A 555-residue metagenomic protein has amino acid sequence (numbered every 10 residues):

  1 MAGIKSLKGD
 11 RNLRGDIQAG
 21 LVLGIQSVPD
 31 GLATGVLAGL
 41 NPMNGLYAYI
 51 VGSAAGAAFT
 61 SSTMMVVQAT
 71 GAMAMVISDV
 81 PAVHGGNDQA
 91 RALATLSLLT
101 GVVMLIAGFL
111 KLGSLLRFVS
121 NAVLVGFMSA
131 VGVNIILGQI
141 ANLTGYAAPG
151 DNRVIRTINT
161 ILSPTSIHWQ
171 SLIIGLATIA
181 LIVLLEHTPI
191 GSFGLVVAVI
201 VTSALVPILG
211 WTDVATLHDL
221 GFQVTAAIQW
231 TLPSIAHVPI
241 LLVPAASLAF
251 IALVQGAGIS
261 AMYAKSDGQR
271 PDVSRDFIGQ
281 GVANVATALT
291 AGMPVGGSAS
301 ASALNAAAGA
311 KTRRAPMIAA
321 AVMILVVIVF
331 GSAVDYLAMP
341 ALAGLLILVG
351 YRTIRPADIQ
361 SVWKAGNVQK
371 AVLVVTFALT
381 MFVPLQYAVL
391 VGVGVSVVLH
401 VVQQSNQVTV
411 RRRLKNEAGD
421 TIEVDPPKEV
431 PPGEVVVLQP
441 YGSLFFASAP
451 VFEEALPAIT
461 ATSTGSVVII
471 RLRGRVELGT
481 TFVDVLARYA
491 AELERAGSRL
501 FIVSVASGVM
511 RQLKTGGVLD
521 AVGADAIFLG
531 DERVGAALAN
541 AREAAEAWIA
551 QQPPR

Functional and structural regions predicted by a protein language model:
M1, L538-R555: Intrinsically disordered or compositionally simple regulatory linkers and C-terminal tails in signal-transduction
M1-K415, G517: Transmembrane helical cores of multi-pass ion-transport proteins
G39, L472-R475, G530-D531: Conserved short loop/turn motifs at secondary-structure junctions
V67, G126, I502-V503, D531: Active-site-adjacent beta-strand anchor residues
V224, R352-G516, E546-I549, P553: The feature marks cytosolic C-terminal regulatory regions of anion transporters and related permeases
V522-A537: Short acidic-hydrophobic, aromatic-tinged amphipathic segments that line or gate anion-handling sites
